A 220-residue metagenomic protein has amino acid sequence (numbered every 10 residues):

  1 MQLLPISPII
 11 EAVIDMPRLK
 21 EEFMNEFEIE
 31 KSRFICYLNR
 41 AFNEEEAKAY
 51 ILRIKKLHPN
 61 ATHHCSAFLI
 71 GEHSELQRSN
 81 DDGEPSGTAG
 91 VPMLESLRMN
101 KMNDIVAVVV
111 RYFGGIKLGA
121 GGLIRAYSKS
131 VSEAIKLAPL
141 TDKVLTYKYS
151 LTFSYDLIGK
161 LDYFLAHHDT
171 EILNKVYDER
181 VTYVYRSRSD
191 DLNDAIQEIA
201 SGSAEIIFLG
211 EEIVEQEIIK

Functional and structural regions predicted by a protein language model:
Q2-G87, A204-K220: C-terminal regulatory domains involved in ligand/effector binding and gene-expression control
N43-E44, S154-I158, R186-N193: Helix N-cap motif at beta-to-alpha junctions
K55, R98, S128, S132-P139 (+3 more regions): Signal for well-folded cores of large energy- and translation-related assemblies
H58-A61, H168-L173, Q197-I206: A common structural junction motif
A89-K136: Active-site beta-strand/loop microenvironment that shapes enzyme catalytic pockets
P139-Y155: Short glycine-/aliphatic-rich beta-strand segments at the starts of folded cytosolic domains
T152-D169, A195: Short amphipathic alpha-helix segments
E171-N193, I199: Non-DNA-binding regulatory cores of transcription-related proteins, predominantly C-terminal effector-binding
